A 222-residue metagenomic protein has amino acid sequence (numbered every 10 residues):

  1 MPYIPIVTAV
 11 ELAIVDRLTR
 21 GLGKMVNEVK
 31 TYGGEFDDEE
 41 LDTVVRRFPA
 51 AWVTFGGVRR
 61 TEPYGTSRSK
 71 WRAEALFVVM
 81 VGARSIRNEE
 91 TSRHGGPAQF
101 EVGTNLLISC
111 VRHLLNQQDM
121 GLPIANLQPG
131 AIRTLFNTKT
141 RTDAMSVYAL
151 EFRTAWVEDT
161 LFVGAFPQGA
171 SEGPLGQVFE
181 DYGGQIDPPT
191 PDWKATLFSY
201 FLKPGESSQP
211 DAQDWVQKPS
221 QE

Functional and structural regions predicted by a protein language model:
M1-G33, R59-E222: Charged, amphipathic alpha-helical segments and their flanking helix caps
D38-T43: Short, solvent-exposed, polar/charged sequence segments at loop or secondary-structure edges
V44-A50, T142-S146: A short, glycine/Asx- and small/polar-enriched loop/turn that sits immediately N-terminal to a beta-strand
R46-T61: A short, hydrophobic beta-strand-centered structural micro-motif
